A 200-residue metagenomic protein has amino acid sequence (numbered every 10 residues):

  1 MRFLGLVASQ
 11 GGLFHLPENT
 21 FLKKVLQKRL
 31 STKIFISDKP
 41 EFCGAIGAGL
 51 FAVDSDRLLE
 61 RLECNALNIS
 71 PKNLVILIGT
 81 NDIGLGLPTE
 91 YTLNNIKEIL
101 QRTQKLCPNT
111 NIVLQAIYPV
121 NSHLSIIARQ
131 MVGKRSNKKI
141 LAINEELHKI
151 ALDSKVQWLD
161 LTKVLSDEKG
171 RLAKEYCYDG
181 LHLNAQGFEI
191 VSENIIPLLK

Functional and structural regions predicted by a protein language model:
M1-L26, K39-E41: Glycine-rich phosphate-binding loops at beta-strand->alpha-helix junctions
G5-A8, T32, A52-V53: Iron-sulfur (Fe-S) cluster-binding modules
F21, V25, G47, F51 (+2 more regions): Alpha-helical scaffold segments in soluble metabolic enzymes
R29-T32, S154: Short, structured coil segments at secondary-structure junctions
I34-I36, W158: Conserved beta-strand scaffold positions in the cores of enzyme catalytic domains, especially in NTP/NDP-utilizing
S37-V53: Glycine-rich phosphate-binding/hydrolytic loop that grips phosphoryl groups
D54-E60: Structural motif
R61-K200: Alpha-helical cap/lid subdomain in secreted, periplasmic, or secretory-pathway luminal O-acyl-processing enzymes
